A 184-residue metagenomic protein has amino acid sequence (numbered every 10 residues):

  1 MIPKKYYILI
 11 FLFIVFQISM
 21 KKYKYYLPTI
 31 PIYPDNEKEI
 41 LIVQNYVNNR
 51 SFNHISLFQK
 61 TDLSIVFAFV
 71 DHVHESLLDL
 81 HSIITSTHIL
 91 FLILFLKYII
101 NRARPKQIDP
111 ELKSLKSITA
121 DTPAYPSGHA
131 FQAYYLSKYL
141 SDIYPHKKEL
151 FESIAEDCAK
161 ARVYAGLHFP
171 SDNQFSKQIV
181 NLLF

Functional and structural regions predicted by a protein language model:
M1-F11: N-terminal Sec-pathway targeting helices
Y6, I14-H168, Q174: Hydrophobic alpha-helical bundle signature of multipass membrane enzymes
Q178: Cytochrome P450 heme-iron axial ligand motif
N181-F184: C-terminal membrane module of polytopic membrane proteins
